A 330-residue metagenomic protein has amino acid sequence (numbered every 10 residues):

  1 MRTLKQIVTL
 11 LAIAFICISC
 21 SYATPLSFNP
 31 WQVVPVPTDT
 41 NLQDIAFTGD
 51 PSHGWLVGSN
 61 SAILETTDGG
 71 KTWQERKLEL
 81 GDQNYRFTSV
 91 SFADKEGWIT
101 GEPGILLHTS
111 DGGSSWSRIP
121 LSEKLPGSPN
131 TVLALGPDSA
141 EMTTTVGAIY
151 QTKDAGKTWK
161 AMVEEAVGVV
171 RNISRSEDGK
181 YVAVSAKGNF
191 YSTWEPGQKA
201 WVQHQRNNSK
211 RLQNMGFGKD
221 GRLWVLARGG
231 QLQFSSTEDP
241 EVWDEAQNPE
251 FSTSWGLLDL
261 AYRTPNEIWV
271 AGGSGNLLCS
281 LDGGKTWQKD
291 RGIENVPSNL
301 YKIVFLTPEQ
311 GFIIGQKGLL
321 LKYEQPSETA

Functional and structural regions predicted by a protein language model:
M1-V8: Bacterial N-terminal signal peptides that target proteins for export
T9-I18: Bacterial N-terminal signal peptides
I18-A330: Residue-level hotspots at or immediately adjacent to binding/recognition sites across diverse folds
